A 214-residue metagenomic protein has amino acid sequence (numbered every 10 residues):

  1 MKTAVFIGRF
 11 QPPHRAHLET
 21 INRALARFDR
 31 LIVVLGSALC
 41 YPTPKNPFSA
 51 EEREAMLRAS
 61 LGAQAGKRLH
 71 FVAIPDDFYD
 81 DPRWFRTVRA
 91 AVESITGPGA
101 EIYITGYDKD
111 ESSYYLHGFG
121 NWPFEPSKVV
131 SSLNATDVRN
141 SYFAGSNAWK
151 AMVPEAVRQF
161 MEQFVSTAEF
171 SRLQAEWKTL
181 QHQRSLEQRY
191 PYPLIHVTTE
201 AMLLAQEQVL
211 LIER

Functional and structural regions predicted by a protein language model:
M1-L186: Nucleotidyltransferase catalytic core that binds NTPs
I21, Q183-R214: N-terminal strand-loop-strand
